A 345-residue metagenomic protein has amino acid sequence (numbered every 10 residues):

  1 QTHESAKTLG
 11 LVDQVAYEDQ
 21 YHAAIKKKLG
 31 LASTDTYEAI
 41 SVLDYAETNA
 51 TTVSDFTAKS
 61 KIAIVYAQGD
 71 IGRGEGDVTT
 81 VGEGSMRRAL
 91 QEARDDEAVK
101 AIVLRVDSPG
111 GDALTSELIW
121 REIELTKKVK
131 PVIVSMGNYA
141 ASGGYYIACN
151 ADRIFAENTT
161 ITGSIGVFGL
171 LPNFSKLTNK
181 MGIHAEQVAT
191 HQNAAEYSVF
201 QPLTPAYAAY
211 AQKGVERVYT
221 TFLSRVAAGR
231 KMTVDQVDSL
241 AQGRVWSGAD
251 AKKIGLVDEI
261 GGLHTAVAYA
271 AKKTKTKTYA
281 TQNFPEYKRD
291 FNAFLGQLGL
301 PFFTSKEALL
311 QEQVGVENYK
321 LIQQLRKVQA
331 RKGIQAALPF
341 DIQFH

Functional and structural regions predicted by a protein language model:
Q1-A24, S175, N179-A270, T274 (+2 more regions): Charged, glycine-interspersed solvent-exposed loop segments at helix/strand-loop junctions that cap or gate access
Q1-K61, R73-E75, R88: Flexible, low-complexity junctional segments that flank or bridge functional domains
L9, Y37, A58-I62, V99-A101 (+7 more regions): Extracytoplasmic
S54-L177, E216: Cleft-lining beta-strand/loop regions that shape enzyme active-site pockets
T57-I62, Y66-E92, D96-E97, E286-H345: Intrinsic disorder and flexible/low-complexity segments
Y66-G69, V106-S108, M136-N138, A151 (+10 more regions): Active-site proximal loops enriched in glycine and acidic residues that flank catalytic Cys/His/Asp and coordinate
A113-L118, D250-K253, A293-L298: Short glycine/threonine-rich loop-to-helix capping motif typified by GTGT followed within a few residues by an Asp-Pro
A268-Q297: C-terminal intrinsically disordered, low-complexity extensions immediately downstream of enzyme catalytic cores
